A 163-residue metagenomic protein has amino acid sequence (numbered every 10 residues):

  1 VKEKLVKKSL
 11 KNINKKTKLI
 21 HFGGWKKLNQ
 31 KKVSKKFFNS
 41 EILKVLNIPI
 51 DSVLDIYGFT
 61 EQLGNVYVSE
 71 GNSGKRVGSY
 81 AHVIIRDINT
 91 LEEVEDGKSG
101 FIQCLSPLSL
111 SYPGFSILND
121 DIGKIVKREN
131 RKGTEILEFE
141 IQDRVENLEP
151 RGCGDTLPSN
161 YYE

Functional and structural regions predicted by a protein language model:
V1-E163: Active-site glycine/GP-rich loop and adjacent strand/helix microenvironment that borders small-molecule binding pockets
